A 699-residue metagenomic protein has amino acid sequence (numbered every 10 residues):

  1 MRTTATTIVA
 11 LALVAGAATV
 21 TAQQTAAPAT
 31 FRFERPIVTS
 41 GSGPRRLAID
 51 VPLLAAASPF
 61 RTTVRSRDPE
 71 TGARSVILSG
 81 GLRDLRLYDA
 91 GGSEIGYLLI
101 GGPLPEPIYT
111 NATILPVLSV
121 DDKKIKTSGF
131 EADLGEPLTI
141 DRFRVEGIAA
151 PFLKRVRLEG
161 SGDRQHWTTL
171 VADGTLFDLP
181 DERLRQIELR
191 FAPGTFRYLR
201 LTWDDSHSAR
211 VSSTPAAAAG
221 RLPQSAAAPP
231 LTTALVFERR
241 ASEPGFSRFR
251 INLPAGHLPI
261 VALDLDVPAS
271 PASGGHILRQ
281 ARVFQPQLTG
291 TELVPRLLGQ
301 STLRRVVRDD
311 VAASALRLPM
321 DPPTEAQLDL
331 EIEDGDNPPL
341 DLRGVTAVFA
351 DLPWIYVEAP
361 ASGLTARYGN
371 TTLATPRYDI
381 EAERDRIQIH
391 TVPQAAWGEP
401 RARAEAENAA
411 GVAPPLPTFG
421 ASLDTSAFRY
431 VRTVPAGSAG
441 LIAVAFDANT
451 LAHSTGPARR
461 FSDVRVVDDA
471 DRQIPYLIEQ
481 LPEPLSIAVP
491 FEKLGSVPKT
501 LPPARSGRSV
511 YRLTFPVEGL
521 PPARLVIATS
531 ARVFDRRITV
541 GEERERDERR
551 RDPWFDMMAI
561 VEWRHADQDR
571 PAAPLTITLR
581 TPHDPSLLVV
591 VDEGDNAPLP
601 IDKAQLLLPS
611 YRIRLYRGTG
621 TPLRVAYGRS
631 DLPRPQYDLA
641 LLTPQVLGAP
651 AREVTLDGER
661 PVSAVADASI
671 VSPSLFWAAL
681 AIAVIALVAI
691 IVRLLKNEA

Functional and structural regions predicted by a protein language model:
M1-T6, N697: Positively charged n-region of N-terminal signal peptides that target proteins for export
T7-G16: Bacterial N-terminal signal peptides
A17-Q23: Boundary at the C-terminal end of the N-terminal hydrophobic targeting segment
Q24-P36, S426: Boundary/junction segments of secreted and surface-exposed precursor proteins
F31, G398-P435, G440: Thioester-forming pentapeptide GCGEQ
G43-E94, G102-T168, E188-P295, R317-A410 (+4 more regions): Aromatic, loop-rich ligand-recognition surfaces of beta-strand-rich domains
P44-R46, D181-Q186, R308-A315, G440-A443 (+1 more regions): Aromatic sugar-binding surface patches on proteins that engage polysaccharides or sugar-phosphate polymers
T169-D178, A234-E238, V294-D309, T433-P435 (+2 more regions): Solvent-exposed serine/threonine-rich low-complexity stretches and specific carbohydrate-binding patches
